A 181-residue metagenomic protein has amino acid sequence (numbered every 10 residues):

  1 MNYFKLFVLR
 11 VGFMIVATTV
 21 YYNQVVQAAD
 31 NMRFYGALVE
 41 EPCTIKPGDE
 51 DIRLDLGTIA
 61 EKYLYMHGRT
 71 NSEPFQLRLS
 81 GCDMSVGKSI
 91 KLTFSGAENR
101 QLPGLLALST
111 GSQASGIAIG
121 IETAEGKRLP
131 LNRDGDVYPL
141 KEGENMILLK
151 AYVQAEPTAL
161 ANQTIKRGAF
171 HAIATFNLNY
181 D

Functional and structural regions predicted by a protein language model:
N2-F7, Y21-D181: Mature extracellular/passenger domains of Gram-negative fimbrial/pilin and adhesin proteins
R10-Y21: Bacterial N-terminal signal peptides
